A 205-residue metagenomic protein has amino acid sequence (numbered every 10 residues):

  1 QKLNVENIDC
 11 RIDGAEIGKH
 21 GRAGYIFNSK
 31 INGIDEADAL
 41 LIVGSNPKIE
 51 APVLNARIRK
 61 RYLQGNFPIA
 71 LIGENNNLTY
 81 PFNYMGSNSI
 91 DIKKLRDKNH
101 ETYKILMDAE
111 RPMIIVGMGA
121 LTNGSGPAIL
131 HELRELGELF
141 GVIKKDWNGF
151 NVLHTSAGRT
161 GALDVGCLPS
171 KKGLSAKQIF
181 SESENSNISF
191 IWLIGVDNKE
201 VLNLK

Functional and structural regions predicted by a protein language model:
Q1-K205: Catalytic alpha/large subunits of respiratory electron-transfer oxidoreductases, centered on bis-MGD molybdoenzymes
